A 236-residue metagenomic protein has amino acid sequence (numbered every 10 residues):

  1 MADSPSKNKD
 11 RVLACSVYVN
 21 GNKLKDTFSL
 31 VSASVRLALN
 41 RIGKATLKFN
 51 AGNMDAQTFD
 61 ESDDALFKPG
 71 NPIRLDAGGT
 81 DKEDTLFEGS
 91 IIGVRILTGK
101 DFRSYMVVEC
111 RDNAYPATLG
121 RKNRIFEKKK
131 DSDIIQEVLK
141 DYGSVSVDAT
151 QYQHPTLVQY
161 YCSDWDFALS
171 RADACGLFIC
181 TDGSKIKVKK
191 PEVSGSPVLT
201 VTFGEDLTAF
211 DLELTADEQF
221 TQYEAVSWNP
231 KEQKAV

Functional and structural regions predicted by a protein language model:
M1-P5, R11, Y105-A114, A149-L214: Short beta-strand-centered interaction patches in the first periplasmic/extracellular domains of large envelope
M1-P69, M106, R111-Y115: Juxtamembrane "anchor/assembly" segments of surface/extracellular structural proteins
P5-D10, S16-G21, P197-V236: Acidic, small/polar-enriched beta strand-loop surface segments
L13, R41-A45, P69-N71, T85-F87 (+3 more regions): Envelope-exposed proteins and targeting segments
N22, A38, N50-G52, G78-T80 (+6 more regions): Solvent-exposed coil/turn segments that connect beta secondary-structure elements in extracytoplasmic/periplasmic
V35, D64, L97-T98, G176-F178 (+1 more regions): A generic local secondary-structure boundary/capping motif
D60-V145, L157: Surface-exposed cap/loop segments at beta↔alpha junctions
K82, K128-D141, Y161-L169, D173 (+3 more regions): Polar, S/T/G-rich
